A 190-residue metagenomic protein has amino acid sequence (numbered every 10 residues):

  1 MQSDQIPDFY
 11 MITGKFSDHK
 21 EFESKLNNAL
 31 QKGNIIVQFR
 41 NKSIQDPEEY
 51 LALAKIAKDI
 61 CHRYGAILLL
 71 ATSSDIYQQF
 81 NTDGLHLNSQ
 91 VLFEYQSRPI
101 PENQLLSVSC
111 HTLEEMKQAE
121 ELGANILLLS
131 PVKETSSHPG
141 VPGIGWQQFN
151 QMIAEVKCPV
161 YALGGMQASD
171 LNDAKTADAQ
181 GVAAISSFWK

Functional and structural regions predicted by a protein language model:
Q5-E23, L105-S109: Active-site mouth loops of central-metabolism enzymes
D8-Y10, I35-Q38, I67-L69, D83-H86 (+4 more regions): Structural preference for beta-strand elements that scaffold enzyme active sites
M11, N41, L85-P99, I126-G140 (+1 more regions): Glycine-rich phosphate-binding active-site loops on the catalytic face of alpha/beta enzymes
F16-A29, T72-D75, H111-Q118, Q167-N172: Short, acidic/polar
S24, N28, A52-D59, D75 (+5 more regions): Alpha-helical scaffolding segments of alpha/beta enzyme cores, especially the outer helices of TIM-barrel or partial
K25-G33, D59-R63, R98-P101, E120-E121 (+1 more regions): Acidic (Asp/Glu)-rich catalytic clusters
Y50-L70, L92, Q96-T112, P142-G165: Alpha-helix-loop-beta-strand connector modules within alpha/beta enzyme cores
F80, L87, S107-N150, A154: Glycine/Thr-rich beta-alpha phosphate-binding loop at enzyme active sites
